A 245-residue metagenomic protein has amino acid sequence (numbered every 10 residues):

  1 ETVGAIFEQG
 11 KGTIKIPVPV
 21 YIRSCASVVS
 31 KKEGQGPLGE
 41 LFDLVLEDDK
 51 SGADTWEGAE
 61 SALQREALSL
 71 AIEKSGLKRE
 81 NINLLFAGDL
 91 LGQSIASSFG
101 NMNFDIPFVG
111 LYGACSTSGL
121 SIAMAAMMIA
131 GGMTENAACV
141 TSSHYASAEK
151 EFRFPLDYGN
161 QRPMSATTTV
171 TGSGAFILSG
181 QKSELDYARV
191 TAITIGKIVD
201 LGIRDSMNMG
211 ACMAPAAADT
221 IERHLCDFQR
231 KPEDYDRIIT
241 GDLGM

Functional and structural regions predicted by a protein language model:
E1-V109, G174-A175, G180-M245: Conserved "HGTGT" condensation-loop signature of ketosynthase/thiolase-family condensing enzymes that catalyze
Q9-G12, A126-I129, Q161-T167: A generic local secondary-structure boundary/capping motif
L84-F86, N136-T141: Beta-strand elements within well-structured catalytic alpha/beta cores of enzymes that handle phosphate/sulfate esters
L91-Q93, C115-S116, H144-A146: A short acidic, glycine/proline-enriched capping/turn motif at secondary-structure boundaries, especially helix N-cap
I95-G100, L120-I122, A148-F152: Short, conserved acidic/polar surface loops in the N-terminal third of protein domains
G110, A114, G159-V170, A175-L178: Acidic, His- and aromatic-enriched active-site or binding-groove loops in soluble protein domains that engage sugars
Y112-C139, F176-S179, P215: Active-site-proximal alpha-helical scaffold in enzymes
C139-T168: Flexible, glycine-rich active-site loops centered on histidine and acidic residues that chelate a metal or position
